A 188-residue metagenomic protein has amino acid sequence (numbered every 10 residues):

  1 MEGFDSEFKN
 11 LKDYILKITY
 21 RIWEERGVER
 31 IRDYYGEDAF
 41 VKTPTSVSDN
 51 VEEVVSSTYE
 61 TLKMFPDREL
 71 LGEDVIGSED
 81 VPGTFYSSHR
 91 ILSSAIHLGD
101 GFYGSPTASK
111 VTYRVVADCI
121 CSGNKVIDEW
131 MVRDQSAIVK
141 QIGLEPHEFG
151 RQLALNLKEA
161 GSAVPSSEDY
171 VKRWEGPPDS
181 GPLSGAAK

Functional and structural regions predicted by a protein language model:
M1-K188: C-terminal and inter-domain tail/linker signature
